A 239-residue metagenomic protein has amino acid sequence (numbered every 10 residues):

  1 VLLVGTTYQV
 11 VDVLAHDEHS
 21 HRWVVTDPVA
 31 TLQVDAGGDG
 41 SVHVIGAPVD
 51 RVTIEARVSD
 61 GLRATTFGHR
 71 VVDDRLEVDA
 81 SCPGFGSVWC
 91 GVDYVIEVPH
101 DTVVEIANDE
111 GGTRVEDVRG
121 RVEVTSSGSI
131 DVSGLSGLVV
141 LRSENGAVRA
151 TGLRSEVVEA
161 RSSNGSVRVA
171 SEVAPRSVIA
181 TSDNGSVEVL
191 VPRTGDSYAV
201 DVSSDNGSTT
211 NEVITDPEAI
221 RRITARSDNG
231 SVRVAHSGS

Functional and structural regions predicted by a protein language model:
V1-G61, G84-E97, T209-E218, S239: Short acidic/polar N-terminal linker immediately downstream of export determinants
L3-T6, V13-D17, A30, G37-V42 (+5 more regions): A broad, low-specificity signal for short, low-complexity segments enriched in glycine/proline and polar/charged
H21-T26, V42, T65-L138, V148-T151 (+2 more regions): Right-handed parallel beta-helix
V29, G37-D39, V49, D101 (+12 more regions): A generic structural motif
T31, S41, R51-T53, T66 (+7 more regions): Exposed beta-strand and adjacent loop surfaces of beta-rich binding modules that mediate intermolecular recognition
V58-D60, D73, C82, H100 (+2 more regions): Non-catalytic surface loops within mature trypsin-like serine protease
V139, A150-S239: Short, surface-exposed interaction patches in beta-rich subdomains that mediate adhesion/assembly near membranes
